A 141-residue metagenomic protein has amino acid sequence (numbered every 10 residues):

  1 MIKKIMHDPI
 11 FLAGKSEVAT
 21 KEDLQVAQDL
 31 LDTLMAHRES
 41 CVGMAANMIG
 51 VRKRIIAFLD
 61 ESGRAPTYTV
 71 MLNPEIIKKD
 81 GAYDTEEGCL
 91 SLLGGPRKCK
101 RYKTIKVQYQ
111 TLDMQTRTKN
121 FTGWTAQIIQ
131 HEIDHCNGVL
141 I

Functional and structural regions predicted by a protein language model:
M1-I141: Positively charged
